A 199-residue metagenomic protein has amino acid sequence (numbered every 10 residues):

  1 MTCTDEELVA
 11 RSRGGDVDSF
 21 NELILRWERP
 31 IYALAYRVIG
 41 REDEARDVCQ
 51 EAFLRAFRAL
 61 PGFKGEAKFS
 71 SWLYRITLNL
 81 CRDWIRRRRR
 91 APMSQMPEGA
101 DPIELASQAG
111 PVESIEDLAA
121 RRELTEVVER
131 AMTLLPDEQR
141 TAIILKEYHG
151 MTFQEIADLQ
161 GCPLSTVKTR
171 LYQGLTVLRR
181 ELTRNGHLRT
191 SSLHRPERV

Functional and structural regions predicted by a protein language model:
T2-D5, A91-L118, S192-V199: Internal acidic/polar
C3, E129-T141, L145-T166: Helix-turn-helix DNA-binding module
R13-E22, Y32-E51, L164, L188: Short, charged helix-capping/linker segments at alpha-helix termini
R13-G14, G40, F53-K68, R87-R88: Sigma70-family region 2
D18, P30, E126-R130, R140-T141: Pre-recognition alpha-helix immediately N-terminal to the DNA-recognition helix within helix-turn-helix or winged-helix
I24-E42, A59, M132, V177 (+1 more regions): Amphipathic, Lys/Arg- and hydrophobic-enriched alpha-helical face
D47-L54, A67-N79: Structural recognition of an alpha-helix C-terminal capping motif at a helix-to-coil junction
P61-G65, R75-M96, R121, Q173 (+2 more regions): Arg/Lys-rich amphipathic alpha helix in sigma70-family domain 2
